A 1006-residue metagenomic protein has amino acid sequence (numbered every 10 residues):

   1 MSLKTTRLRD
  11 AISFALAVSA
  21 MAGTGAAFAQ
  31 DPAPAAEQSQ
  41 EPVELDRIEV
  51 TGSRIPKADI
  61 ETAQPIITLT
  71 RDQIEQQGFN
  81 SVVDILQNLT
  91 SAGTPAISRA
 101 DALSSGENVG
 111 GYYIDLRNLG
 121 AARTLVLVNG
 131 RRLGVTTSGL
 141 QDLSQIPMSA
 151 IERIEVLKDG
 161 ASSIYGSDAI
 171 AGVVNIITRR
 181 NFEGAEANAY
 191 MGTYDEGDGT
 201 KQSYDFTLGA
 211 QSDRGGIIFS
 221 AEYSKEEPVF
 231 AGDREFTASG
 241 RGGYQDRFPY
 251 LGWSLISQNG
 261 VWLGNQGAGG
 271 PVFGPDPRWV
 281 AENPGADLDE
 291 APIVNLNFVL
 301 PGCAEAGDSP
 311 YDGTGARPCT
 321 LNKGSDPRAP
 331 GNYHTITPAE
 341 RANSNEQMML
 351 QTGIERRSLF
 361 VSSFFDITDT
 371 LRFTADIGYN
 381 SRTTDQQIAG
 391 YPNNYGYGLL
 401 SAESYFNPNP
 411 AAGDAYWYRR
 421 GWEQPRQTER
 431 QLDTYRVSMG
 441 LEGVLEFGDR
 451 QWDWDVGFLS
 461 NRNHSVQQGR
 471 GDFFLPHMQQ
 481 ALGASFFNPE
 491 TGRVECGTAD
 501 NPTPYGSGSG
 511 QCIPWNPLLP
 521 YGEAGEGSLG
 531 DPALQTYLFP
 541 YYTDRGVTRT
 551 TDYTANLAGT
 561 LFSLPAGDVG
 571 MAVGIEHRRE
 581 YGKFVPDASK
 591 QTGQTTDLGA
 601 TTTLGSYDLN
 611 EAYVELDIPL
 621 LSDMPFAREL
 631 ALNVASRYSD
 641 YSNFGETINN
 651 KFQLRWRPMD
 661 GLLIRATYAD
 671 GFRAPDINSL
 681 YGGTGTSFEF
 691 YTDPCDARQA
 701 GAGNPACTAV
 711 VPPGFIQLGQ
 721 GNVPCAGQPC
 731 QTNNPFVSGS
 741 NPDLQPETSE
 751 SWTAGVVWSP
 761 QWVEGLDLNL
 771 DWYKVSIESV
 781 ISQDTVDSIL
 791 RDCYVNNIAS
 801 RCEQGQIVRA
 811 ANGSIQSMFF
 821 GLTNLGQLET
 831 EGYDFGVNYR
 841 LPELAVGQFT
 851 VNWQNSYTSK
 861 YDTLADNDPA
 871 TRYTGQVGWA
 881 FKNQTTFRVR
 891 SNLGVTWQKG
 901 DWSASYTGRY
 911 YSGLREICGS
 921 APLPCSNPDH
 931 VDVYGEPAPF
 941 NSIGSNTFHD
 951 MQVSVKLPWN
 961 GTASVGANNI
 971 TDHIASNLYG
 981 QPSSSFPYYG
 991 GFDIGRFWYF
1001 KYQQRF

Functional and structural regions predicted by a protein language model:
S2-T90, D205, G209, D369 (+4 more regions): N-terminal Sec signal peptide and the immediately downstream disordered periplasmic leader that contains the TonB box
V82-I85, Y112-D115, P147, D168-A189 (+1 more regions): N-terminal periplasmic accessory domains that precede and gate Gram-negative outer-membrane beta-barrel machines
V83, Q87-R131: Extracytoplasmic beta-strand/coil segments of soluble accessory domains associated with Gram-negative outer-membrane
R131-K158: Short acidic/polar hinge/loop motifs at secondary-structure boundaries that mediate gating or recognition
N181-A185, G197, R214, I367-L371 (+12 more regions): Short loop/turn motifs that connect adjacent beta-strands in outer-membrane beta-barrel proteins
E227-V229, D233, S239-G242, L300-E355 (+5 more regions): Surface-exposed, low-complexity loop segments enriched in small/polar and acidic residues
P476, S859, T907-S926, S954-F1006: C-terminal beta-signal and adjacent terminal beta-strands/loops of Gram-negative outer-membrane beta-barrel proteins
L632, D767-C918: Gram-negative outer-membrane beta-barrel transporters
